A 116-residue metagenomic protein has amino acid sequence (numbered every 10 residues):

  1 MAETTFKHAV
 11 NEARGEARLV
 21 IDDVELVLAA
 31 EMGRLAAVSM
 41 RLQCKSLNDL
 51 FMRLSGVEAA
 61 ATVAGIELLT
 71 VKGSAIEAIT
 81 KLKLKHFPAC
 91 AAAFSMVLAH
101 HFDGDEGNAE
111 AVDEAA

Functional and structural regions predicted by a protein language model:
A2-R14, M32-A116: Short, surface-exposed, charged amphipathic helix/loop patches that serve as local interaction elements
